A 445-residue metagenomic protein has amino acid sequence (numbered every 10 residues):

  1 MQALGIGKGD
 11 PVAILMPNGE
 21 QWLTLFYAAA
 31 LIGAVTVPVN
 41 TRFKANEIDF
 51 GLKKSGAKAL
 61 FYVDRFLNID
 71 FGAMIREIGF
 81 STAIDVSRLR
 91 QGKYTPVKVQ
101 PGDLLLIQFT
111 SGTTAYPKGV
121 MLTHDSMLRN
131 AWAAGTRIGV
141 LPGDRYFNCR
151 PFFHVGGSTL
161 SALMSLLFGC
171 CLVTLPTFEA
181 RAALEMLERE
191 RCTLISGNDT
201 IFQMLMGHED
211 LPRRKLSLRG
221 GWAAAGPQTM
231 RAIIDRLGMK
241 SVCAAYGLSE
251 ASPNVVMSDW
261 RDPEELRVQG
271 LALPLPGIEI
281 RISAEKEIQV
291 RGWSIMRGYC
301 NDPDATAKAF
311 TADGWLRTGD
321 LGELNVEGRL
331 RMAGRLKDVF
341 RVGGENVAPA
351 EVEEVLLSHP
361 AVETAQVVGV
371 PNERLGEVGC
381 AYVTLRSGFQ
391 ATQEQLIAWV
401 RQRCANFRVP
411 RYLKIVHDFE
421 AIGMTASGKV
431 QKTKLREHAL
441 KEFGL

Functional and structural regions predicted by a protein language model:
M1-N46, N346: Conserved AMP-binding/adenylate-forming
A3-L4, L31-R88, S387-F389, Q402: Structural core segment of the AMP-binding/adenylate-forming
Y27-I32, K53-K54, H154, L163-L167: Short hydrophobic alpha-helices that are characteristic scaffold elements of the AMP-binding
F43-F50, L60-Y62, I195, I282-E287 (+5 more regions): AMP-binding/adenylate-forming catalytic core of the ANL superfamily
I84, G92-F109, Y116, M121 (+1 more regions): Conserved pre-ATP/AMP-binding loop-to-beta segment of ANL
L128-R145, F152-L194, M204, H208: Conserved AMP-binding/adenylation subdomain of ANL enzymes
L184, R189-G197, M206-E265, E279: Gly/Ser/Thr-rich phosphate-binding loop
A405-S427: AMP-binding/adenylate-forming catalytic domain of the ANL superfamily
